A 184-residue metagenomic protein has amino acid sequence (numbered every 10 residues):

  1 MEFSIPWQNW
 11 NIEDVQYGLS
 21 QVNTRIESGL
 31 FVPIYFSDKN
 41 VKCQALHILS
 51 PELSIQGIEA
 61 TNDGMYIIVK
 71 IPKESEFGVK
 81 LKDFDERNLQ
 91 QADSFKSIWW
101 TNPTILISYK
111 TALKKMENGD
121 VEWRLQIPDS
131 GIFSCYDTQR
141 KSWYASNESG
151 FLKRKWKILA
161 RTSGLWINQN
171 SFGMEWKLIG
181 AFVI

Functional and structural regions predicted by a protein language model:
M1-P128: OB-fold ssDNA-binding interfaces and closely related basic DNA-contact patches used across DNA replication/repair
K114-V183: Extended serine/threonine-enriched, polar tracts that run as long, contiguous segments within proteins
